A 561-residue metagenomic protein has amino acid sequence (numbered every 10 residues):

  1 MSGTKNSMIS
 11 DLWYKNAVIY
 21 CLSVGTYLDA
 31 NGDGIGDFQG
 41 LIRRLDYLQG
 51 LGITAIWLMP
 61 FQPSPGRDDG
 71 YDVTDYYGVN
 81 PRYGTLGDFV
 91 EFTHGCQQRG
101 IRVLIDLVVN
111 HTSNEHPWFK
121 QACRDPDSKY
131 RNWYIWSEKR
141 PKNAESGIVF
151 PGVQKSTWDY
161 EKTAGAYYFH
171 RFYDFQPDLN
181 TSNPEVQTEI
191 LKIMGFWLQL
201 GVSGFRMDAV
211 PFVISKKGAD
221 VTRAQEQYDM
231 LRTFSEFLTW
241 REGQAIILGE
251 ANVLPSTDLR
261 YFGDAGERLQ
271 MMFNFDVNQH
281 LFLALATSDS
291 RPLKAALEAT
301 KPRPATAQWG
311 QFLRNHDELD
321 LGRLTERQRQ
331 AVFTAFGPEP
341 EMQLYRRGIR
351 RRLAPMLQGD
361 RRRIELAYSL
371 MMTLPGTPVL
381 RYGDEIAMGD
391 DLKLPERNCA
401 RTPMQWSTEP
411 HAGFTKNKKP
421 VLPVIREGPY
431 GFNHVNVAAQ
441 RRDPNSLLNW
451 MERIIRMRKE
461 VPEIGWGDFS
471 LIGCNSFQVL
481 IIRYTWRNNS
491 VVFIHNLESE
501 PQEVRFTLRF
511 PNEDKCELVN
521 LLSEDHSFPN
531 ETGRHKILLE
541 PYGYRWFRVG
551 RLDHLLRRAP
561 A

Functional and structural regions predicted by a protein language model:
S2-A561: Active-site and adjacent substrate-binding regions of carbohydrate-active enzymes
